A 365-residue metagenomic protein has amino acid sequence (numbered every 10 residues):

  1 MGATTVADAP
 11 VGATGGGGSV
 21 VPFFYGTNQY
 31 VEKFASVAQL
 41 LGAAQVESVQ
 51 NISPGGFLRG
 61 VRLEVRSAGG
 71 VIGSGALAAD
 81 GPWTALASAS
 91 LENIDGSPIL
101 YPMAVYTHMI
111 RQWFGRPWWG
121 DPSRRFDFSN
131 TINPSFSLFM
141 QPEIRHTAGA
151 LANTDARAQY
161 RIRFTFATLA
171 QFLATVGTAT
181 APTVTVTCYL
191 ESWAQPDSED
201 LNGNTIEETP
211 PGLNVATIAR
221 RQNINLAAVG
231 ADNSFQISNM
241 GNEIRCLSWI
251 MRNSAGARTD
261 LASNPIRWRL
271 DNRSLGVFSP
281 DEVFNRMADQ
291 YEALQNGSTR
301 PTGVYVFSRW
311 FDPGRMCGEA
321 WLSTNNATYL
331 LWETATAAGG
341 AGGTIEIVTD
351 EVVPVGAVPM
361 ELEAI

Functional and structural regions predicted by a protein language model:
M1-I365: Beta-strand-centric surfaces of beta-sandwich/beta-rich domains
